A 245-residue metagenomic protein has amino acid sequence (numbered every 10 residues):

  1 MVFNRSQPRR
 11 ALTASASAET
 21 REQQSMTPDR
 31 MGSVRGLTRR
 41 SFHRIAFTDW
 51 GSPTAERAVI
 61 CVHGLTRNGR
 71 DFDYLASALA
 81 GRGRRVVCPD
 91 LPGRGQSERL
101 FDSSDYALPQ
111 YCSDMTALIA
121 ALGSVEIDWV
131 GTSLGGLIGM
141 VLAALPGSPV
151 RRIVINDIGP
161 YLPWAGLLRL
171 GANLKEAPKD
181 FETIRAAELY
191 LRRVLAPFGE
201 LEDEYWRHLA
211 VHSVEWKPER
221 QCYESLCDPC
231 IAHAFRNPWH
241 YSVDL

Functional and structural regions predicted by a protein language model:
M1-V59, G81-R84: Alpha/beta-hydrolase fold catalytic core
C61-G64, C88: Structural cue for short, hydrophobic secondary-structure segments
G64-R67, S133: Active-site glycine-rich loops that stabilize anionic/oxyanionic intermediates across multiple enzyme folds
T66, L91-G95, P160: Alpha/beta-hydrolase active-site loop signature
Y74-A76, G81, V87-V130: Active-site loop/oxyanion-hole signature of alpha/beta-hydrolase fold enzymes
V125-G166: Conserved hydrolase catalytic core segment
I158-A186: A catalytic-pocket lid/entrance helix-loop region that shapes and gates access to the active site across common
E215-L245: Conserved serine/cysteine hydrolase catalytic core
